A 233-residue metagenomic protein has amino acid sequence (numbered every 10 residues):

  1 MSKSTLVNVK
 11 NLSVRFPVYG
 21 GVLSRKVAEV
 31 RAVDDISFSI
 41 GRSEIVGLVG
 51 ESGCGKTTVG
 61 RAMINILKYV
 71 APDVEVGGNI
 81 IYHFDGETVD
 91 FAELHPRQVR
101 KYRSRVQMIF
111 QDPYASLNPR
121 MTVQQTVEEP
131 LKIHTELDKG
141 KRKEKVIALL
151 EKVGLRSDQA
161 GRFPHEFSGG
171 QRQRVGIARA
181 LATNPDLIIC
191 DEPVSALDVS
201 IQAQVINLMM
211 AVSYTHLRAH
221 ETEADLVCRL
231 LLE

Functional and structural regions predicted by a protein language model:
L23-K26, H83-Q107, I133, K139: ABC ATPase NBD coupling module
V49-G50: The feature captures the beta-strand-to-loop junction immediately N-terminal to the Walker
C54, T215-T222, L226: Conserved small/polar residues in nucleotide/adenosyl-binding loops
N79, H83-G86, G140-D158, A211: Conserved ABC ATPase "signature" region
F163-F167, Q171: Conserved ABC ATPase signature
I177, I189, V205, L226: Hydrophobic anchor residue at the start of the ABC signature
A182-D186, Q202: A short, proline-enriched helix->beta-strand linker immediately N-terminal to the Walker B motif in ABC-type P-loop
